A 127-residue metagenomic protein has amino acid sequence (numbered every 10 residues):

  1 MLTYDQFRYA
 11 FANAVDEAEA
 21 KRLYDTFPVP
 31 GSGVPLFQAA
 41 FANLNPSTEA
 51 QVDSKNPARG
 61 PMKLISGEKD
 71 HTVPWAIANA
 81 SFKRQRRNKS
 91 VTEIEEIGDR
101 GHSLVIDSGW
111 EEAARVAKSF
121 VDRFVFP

Functional and structural regions predicted by a protein language model:
M1-P30, V34-F41: Helix-rich cap/lid subdomain of alpha/beta-hydrolase
Q6, R22, A80, E112 (+1 more regions): Alpha-helical elements of Rossmann-like donor-binding domains used by nucleotide-donor carbohydrate transfer enzymes
A40-T48: Short gly/ser/thr-rich secondary-structure transition/capping motifs
T48-A58: The feature captures the conserved acid-bearing segment of alpha/beta-hydrolase catalytic domains
P57-A58, L64-S66, D70: Short beta-strand/loop motif that positions the catalytic acidic residue of the alpha/beta-hydrolase fold
P57-R59, R87-K89: Short, well-ordered coil/turn elements that cap or connect secondary structure elements
H71-A80: Conserved alpha/beta-hydrolase "acid-adjacent" motif
N88-P127: Catalytic active-site module of serine/aspartate enzymes centered on a nucleophile-bearing elbow/loop
